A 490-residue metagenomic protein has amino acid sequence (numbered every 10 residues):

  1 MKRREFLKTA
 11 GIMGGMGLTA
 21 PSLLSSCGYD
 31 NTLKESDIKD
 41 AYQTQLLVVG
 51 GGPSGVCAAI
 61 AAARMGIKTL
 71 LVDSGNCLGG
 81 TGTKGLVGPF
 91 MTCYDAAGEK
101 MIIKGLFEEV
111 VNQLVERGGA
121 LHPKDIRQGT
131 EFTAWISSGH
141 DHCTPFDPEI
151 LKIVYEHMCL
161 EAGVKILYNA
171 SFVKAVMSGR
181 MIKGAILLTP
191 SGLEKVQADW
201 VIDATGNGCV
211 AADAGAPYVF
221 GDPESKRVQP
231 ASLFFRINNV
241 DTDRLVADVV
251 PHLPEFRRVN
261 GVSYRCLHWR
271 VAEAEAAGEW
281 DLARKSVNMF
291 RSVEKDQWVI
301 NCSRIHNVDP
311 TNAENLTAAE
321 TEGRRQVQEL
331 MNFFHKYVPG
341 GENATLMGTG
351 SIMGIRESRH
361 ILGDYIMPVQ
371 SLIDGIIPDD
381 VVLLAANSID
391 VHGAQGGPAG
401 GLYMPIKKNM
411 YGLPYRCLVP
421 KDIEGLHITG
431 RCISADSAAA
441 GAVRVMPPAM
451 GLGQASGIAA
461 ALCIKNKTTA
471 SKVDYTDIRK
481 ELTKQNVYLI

Functional and structural regions predicted by a protein language model:
E5-G28: N-terminal export signals
S22-P53, A63-R64: C-terminal segment of N-terminal export signals and the immediately downstream linker at the start of the mature
Y42, V49-S54, R64, V72-C77 (+2 more regions): Active-site-adjacent structural elements in enzyme catalytic domains
P53, I60, S171, A198: Mobile, glycine-rich extracellular loop/lid and propeptide segments that shape or gate substrate/ligand access
A58-I67: A short, Lys/Arg-enriched amphipathic alpha-helix followed by its capping loop at the start of a domain
K68, S74-K174, S178, Q229: Conserved N-terminal/central alpha/beta ligand/cofactor-binding core
L106, D125, S137-S138, P145-F146 (+6 more regions): Flavin (FAD/FMN)-binding glycine-rich loop and adjacent Rossmann-like elements that form
